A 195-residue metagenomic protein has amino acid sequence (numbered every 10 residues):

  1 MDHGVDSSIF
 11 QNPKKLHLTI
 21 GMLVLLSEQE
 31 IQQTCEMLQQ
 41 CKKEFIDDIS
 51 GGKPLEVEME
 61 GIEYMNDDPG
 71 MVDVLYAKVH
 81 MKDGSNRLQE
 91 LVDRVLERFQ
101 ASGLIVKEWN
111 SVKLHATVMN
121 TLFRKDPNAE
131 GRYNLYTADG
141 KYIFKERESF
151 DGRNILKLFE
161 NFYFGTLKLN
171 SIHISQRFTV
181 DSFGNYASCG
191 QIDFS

Functional and structural regions predicted by a protein language model:
M1-S195: Histidine-dependent nucleotide/RNA phosphoesterase domain, centered on the 2H-phosphoesterase fold with its duplicated
